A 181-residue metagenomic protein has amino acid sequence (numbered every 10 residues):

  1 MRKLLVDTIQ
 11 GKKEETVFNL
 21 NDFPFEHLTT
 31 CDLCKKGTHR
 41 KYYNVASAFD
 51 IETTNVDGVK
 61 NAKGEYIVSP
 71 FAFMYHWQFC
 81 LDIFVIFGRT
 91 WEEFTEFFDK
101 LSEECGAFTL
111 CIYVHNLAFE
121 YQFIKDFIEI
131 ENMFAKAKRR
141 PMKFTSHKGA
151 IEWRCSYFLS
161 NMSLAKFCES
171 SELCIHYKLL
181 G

Functional and structural regions predicted by a protein language model:
M1-I51: N-terminal accessory regions of nucleic-acid-interacting proteins
R2-K3, T54-V59, F119, S163 (+1 more regions): Aromatic-residue detector
T8, N61, S146: Acidic surface patches and DE-rich sequence motifs
N21, T30-D32, Y42-S47, I51-L117: Conserved non-catalytic scaffold segment of RNase H-like nuclease domains
C80-G181: Conserved DEDDh/DEDDy metal-dependent 3′-5′ exonuclease domain
